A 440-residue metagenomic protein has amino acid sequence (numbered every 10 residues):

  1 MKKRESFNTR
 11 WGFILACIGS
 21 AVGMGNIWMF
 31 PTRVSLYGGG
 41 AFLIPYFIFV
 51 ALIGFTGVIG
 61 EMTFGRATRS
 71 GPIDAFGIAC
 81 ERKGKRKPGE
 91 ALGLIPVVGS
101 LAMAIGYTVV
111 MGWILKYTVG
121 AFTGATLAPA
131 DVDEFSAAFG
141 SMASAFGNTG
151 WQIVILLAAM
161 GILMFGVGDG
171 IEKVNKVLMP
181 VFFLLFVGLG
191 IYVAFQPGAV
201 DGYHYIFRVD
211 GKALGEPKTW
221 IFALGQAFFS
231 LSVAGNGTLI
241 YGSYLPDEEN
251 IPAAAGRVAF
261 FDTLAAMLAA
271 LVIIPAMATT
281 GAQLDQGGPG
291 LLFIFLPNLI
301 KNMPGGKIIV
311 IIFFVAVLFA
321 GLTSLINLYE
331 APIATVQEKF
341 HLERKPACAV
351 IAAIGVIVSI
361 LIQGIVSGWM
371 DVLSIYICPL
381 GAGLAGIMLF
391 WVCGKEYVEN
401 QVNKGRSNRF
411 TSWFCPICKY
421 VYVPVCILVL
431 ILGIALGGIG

Functional and structural regions predicted by a protein language model:
M1-W28, G57-M62, R66-A91, P246-N250 (+1 more regions): Membrane-interface "cap" regions at the ends of multi-pass membrane proteins
K2-K3, F7, E172, K176-L322 (+1 more regions): Membrane-embedded translocation segments of transport machinery
R4-E5, R33-Y37, S70-I95, T108-G168 (+5 more regions): Inter-helical loop and helix-membrane interface segments of multi-pass membrane transporters/permeases
G12-F49, N236-G242, E249-G256, F260-T263 (+1 more regions): Transmembrane helix-boundary motif of multi-pass solute transporters/channels
M29-Y46, G65-R69, W113, G170-L178 (+7 more regions): Transmembrane helix-loop boundary segments of multi-pass membrane transporters
M111-A143, Y244-E248, A253, R257-A265 (+3 more regions): Helix-loop-helix connectors at the membrane interface of multi-pass transporters/channels
T149, I362-F390, R409-G440: A generic transmembrane alpha-helix motif of multi-pass inner-membrane proteins
F319-L328, C348-V358, S374-Q401: Hydrophobic alpha-helical segments of multi-pass membrane transport proteins
